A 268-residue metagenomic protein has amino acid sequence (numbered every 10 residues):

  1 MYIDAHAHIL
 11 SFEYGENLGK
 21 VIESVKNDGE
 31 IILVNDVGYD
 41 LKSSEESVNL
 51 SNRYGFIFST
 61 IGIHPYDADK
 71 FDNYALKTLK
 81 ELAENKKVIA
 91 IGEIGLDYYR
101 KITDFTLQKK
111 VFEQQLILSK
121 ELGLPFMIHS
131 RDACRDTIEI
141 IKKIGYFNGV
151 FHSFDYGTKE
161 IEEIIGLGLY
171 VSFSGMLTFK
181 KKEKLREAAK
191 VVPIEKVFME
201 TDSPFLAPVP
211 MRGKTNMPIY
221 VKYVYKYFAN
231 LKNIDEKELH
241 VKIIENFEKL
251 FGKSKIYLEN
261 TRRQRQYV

Functional and structural regions predicted by a protein language model:
M1-V268: Mid-domain alpha/beta scaffold segments of enzyme catalytic cores
